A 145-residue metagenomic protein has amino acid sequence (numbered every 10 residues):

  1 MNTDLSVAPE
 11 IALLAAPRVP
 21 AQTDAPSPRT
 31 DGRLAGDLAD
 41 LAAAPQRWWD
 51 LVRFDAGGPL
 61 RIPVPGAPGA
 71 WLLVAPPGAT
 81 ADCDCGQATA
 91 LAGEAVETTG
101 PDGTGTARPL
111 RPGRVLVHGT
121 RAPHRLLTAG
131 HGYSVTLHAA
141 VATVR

Functional and structural regions predicted by a protein language model:
M1-A67, A107: A short, N-terminal "cap"/entry segment at the start of jelly-roll beta-barrel domains of the cupin/DSBH fold
P68-A70, H131: Coil-to-beta-strand transition motifs
A70-L72, H138: Active-site-proximal beta-strand elements of phosphoester/diester hydrolases
A75-A79, C83-D102: Glycine- and acidic-residue-biased ligand/ion/polar-headgroup-sensing regions
D82-G86, H124, H138: Histidine-centered active-site/metal-ligand motif
A95-H124: Short acidic-glycine-tyrosine-enriched beta hairpin
V115-V117, R125, G130-R145: A short hydrophobic beta-strand segment most commonly corresponding to one strand of the jelly-roll/cupin
